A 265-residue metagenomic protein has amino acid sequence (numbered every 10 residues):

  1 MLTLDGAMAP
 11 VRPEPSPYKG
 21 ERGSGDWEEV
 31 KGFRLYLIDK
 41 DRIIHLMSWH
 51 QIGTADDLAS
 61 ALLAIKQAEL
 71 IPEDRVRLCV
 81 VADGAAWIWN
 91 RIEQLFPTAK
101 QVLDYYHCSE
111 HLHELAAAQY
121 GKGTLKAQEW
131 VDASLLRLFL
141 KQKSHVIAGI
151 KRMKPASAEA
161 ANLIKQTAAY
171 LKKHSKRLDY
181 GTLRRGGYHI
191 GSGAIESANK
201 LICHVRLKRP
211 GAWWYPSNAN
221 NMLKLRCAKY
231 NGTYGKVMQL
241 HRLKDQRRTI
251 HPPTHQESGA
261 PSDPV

Functional and structural regions predicted by a protein language model:
M1-V265: Catalytic center-proximal scaffold of phosphoryl-transfer enzymes
